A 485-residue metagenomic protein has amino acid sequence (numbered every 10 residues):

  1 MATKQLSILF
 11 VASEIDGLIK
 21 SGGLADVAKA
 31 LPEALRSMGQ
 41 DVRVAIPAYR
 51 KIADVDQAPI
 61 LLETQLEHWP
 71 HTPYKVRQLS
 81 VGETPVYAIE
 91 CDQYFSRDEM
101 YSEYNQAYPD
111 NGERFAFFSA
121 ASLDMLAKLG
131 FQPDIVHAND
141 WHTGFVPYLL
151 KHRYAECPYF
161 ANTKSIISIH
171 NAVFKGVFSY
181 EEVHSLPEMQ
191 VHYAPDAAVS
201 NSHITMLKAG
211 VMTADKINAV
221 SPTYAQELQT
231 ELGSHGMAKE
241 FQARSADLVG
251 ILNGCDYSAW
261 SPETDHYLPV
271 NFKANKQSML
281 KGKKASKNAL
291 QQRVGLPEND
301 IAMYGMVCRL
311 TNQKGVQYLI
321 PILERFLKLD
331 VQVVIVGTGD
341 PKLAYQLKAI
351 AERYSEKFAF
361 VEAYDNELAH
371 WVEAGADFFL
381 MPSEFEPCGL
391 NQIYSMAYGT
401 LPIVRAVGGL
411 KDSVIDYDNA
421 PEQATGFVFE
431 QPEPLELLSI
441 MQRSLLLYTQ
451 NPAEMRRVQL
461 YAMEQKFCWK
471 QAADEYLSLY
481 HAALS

Functional and structural regions predicted by a protein language model:
M1-S485: Catalytic cores of nucleotide-sugar-dependent glycosyltransferases that transfer UDP/GDP/TDP-activated
